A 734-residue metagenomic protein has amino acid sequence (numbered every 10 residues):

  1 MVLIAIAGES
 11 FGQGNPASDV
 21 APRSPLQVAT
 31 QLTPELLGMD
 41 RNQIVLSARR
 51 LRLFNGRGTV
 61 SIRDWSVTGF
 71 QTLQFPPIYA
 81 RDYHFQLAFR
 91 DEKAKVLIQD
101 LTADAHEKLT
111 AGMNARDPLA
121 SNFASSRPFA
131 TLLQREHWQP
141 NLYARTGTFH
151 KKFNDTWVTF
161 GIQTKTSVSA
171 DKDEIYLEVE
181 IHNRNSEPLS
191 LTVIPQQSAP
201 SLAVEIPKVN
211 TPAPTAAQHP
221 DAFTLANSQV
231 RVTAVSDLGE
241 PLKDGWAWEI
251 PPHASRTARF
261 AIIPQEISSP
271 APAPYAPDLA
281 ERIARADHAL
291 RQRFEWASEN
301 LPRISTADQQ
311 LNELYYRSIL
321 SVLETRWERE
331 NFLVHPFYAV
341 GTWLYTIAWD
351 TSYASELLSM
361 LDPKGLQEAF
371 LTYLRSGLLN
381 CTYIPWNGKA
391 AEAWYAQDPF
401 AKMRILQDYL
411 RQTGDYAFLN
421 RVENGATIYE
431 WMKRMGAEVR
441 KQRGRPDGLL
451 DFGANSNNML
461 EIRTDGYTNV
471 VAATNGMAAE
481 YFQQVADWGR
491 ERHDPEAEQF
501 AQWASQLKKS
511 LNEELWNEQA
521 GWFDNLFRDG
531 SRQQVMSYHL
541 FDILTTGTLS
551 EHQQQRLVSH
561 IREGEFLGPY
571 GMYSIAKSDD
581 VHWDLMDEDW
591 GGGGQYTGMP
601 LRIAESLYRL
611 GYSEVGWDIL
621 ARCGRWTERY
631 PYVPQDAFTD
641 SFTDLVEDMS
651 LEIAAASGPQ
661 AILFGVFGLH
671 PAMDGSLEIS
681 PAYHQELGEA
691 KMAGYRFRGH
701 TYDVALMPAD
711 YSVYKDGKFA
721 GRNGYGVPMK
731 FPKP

Functional and structural regions predicted by a protein language model:
M1-V2, G8-Q310, R609-Y612, L669-P734: Terminal accessory carbohydrate-recognition/targeting modules of carbohydrate-active enzymes
A17-K95, L314, V322, W343-T346 (+4 more regions): C-terminal capping/lid segments that line or modulate ligand- or cofactor-binding pockets
L37, K172-E174, A216, G239 (+16 more regions): Active-site-proximal structural scaffolding
N183, R256, L344-L450, A472-N475 (+4 more regions): Aromatic-rich carbohydrate-recognition surfaces in CAZymes
I304-N312, L358-L371, L410-K433, R443-G444 (+4 more regions): Structural helix-adjacent loops and short alpha-helical linkers that scaffold large soluble proteins
S305-L344, Q367-E392, R434-N469, K509-Q595 (+2 more regions): Extended glycan-interaction surfaces of carbohydrate-active proteins
N469, G476-R492: Conserved, charged catalytic cores of large soluble enzymes
